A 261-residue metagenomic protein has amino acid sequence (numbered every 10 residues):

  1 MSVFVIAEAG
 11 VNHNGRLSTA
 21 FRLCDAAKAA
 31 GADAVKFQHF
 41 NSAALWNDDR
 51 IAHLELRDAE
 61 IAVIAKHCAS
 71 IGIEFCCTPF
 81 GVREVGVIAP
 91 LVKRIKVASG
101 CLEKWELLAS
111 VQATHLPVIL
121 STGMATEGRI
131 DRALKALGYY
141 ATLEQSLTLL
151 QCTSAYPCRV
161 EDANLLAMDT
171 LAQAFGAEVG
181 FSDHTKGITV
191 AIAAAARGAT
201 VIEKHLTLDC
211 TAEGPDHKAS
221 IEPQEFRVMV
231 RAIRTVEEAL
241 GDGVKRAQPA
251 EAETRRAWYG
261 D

Functional and structural regions predicted by a protein language model:
M1-D261: Catalytic cores and adjacent flexible loops of soluble metabolic enzymes that perform enolate/carbanion chemistry on
